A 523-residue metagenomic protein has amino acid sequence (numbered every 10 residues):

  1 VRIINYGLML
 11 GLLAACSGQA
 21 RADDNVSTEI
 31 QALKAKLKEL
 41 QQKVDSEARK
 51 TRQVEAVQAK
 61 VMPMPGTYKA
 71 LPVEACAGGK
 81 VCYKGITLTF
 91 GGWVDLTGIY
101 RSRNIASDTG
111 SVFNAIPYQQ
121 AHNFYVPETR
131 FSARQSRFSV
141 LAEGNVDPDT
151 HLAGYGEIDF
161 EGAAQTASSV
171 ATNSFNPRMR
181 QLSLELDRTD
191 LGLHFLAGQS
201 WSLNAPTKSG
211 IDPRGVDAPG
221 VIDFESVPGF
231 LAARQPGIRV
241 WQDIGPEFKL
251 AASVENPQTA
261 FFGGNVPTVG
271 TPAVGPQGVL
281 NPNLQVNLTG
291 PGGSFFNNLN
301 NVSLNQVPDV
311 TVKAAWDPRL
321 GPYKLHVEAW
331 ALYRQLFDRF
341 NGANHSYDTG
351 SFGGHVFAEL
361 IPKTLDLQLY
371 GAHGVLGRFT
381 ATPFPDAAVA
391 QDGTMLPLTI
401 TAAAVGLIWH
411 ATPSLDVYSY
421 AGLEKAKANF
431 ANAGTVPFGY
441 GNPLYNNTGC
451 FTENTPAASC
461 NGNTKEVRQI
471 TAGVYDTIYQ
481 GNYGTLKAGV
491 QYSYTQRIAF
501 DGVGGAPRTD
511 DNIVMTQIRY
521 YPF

Functional and structural regions predicted by a protein language model:
G7-A15: Bacterial N-terminal signal peptides
A20-S107: N-terminal periplasmic/intermembrane-space "pro-region" immediately following the signal or transit peptide
A75-G110, N114-V269, Q306-T311, A315-G321 (+3 more regions): Outer membrane beta-barrel
Y83-G85, T129-Q135, T172-M179, G229-A233 (+7 more regions): Transmembrane beta-barrel outer-membrane domains
N104-D108, T166-F175, K208-G215, F262-V302 (+6 more regions): Outer-membrane beta-barrel translocator domains and adjoining extracellular loop/strand segments of Gram-negative
A153-G162, E328-Q335, E424, G489-Y494: Transmembrane beta-strand segments that form the barrel wall of outer-membrane beta-barrel proteins
V307, V312, P322-A472: Detector for outer-membrane/organellar transmembrane beta-barrel domains, recognizing the amphipathic beta-strand
T509-F523: Outer-membrane beta-barrel "beta-signal"
